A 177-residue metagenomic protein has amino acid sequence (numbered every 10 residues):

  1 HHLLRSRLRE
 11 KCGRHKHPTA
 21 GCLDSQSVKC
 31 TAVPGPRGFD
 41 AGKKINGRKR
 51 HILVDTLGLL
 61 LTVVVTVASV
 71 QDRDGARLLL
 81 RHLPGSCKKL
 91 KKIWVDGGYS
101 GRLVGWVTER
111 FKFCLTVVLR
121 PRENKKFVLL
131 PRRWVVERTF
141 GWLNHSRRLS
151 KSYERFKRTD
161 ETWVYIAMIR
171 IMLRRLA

Functional and structural regions predicted by a protein language model:
H1-A177: Short alpha-helical elements
